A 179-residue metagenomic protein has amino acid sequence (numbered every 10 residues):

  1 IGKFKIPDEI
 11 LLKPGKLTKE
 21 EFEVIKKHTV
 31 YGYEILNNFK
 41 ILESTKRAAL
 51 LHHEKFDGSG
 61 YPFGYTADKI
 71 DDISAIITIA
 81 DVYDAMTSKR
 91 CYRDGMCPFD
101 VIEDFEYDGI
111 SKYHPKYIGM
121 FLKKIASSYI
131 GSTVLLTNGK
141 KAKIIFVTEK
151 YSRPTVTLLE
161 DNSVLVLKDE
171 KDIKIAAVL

Functional and structural regions predicted by a protein language model:
I1-L179: Histidine- and acidic-residue-rich, metal-dependent catalytic cores
